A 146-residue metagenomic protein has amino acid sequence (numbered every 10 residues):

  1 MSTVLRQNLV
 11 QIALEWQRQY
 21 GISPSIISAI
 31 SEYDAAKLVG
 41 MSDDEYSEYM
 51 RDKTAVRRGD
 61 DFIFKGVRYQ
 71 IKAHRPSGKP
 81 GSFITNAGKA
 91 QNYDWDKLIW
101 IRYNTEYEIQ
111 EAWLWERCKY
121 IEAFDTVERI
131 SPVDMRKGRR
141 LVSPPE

Functional and structural regions predicted by a protein language model:
M1-E146: Nucleic-acid endonuclease domains
